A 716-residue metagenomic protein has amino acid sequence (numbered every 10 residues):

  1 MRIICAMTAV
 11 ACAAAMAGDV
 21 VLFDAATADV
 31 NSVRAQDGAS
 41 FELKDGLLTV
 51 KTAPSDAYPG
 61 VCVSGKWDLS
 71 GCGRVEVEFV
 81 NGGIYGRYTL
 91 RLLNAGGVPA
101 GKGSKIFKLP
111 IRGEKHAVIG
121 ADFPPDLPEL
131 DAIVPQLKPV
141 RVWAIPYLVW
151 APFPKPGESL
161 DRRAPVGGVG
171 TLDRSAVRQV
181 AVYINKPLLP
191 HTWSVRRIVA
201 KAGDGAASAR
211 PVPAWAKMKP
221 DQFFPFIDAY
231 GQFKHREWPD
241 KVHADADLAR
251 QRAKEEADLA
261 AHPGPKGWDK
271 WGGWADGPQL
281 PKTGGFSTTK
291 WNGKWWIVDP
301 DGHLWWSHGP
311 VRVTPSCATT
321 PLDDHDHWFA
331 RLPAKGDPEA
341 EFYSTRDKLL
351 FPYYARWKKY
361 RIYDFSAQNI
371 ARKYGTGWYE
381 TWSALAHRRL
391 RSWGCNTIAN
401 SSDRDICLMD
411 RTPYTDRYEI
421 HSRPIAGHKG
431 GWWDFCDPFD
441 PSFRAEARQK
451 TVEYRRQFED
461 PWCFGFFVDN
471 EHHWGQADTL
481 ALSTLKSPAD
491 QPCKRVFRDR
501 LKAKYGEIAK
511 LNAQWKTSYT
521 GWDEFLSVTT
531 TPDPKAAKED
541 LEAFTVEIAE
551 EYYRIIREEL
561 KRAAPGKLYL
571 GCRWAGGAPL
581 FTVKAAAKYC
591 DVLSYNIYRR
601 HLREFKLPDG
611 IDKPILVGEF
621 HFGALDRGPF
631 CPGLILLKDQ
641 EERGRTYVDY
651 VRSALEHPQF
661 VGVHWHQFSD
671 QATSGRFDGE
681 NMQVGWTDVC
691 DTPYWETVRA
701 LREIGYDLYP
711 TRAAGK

Functional and structural regions predicted by a protein language model:
A17-D37: Extracellular carbohydrate-recognition regions
S40-Y58: Short carbohydrate-recognition loop motifs
T52-G167, L189-S194: Extracellular ligand-binding interfaces
P300, P310-V311, A318, H325-T376 (+2 more regions): Polysaccharide-binding and catalytic clefts of secreted carbohydrate-active enzymes
I362-I370, A426-C436, V528-E542, I611-Y650 (+1 more regions): Active-site clefts of carbohydrate-active enzymes
P461-G465, D469-E471, I635-W686: Substrate-binding cleft of secreted/luminal carbohydrate-active enzymes
S483-R495, H666-K716: Aromatic-rich peripheral "rim/lid" segments of glycoside hydrolase catalytic domains that contact and position glycan
A543-E558, R562-G633, V648-R652: Glycoside hydrolase catalytic-domain groove-lining segments
